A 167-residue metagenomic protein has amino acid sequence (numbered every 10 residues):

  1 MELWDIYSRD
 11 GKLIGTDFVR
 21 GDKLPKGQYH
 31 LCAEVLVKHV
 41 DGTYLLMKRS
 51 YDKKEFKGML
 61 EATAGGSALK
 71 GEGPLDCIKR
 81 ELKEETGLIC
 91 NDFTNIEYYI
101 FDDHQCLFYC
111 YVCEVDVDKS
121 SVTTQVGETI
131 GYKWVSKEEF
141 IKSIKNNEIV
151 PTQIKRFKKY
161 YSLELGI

Functional and structural regions predicted by a protein language model:
M1-E34, V40: Acidic, metal-coordinating catalytic segment for phosphate/diphosphate chemistry, firing primarily on the Nudix
P25-G27, E55-L60, K133: A short, polar/proline- and glycine-enriched secondary-structure boundary/capping micro-motif
C32-A64: A glycine-rich, hydrophobic loop/mini-helix early in the fold
K54-L88: Helix-adjacent hinge/juxtasegments
G58, D102-Q105, C110-I167: Nudix hydrolase/Nudix homology domain
G73, K79, K83-K119, E148: Active-site segment of metal-dependent pyrophosphate-handling enzymes, primarily the Nudix hydrolase catalytic core
